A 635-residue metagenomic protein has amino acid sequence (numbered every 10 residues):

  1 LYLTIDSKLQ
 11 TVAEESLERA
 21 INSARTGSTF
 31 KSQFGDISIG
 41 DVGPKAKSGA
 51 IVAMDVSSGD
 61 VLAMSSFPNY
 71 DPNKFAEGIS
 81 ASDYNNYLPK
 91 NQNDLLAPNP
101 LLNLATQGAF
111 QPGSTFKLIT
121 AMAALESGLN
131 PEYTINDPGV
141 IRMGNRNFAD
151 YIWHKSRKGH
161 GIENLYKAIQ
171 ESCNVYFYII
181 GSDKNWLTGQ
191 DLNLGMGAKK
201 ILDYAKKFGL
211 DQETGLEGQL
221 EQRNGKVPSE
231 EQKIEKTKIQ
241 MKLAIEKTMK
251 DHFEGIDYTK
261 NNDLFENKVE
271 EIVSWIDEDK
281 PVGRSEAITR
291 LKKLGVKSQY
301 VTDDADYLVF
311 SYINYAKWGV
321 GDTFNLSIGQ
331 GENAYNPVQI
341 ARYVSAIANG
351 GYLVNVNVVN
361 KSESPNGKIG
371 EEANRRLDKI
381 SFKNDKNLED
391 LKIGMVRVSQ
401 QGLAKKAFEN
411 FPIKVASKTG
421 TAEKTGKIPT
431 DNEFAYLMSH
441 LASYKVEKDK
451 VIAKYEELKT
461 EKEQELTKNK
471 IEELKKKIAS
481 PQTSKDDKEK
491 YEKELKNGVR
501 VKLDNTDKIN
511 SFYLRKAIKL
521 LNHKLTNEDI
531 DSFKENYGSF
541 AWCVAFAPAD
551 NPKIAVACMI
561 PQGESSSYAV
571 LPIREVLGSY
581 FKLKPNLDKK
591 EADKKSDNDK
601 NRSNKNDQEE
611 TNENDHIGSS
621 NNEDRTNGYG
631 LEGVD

Functional and structural regions predicted by a protein language model:
L1-P44: Conserved, well-ordered alpha-helix/loop/beta-strand core segments that scaffold catalytic motifs
I5, P44, G49-V52, V56-S114 (+2 more regions): Beta-lactam-recognizing serine transpeptidase/beta-lactamase-like catalytic domain environment
D6, Q10, I162, I340 (+1 more regions): Short, charged, low-complexity patches
Q10-E15, R19-G27, N174-S182, L187-G189 (+1 more regions): Conserved active-site neighborhood of the chymotrypsin/trypsin-like protease fold
R19-T26, N93, Y315, R397 (+1 more regions): Conserved helix-loop functional segments at active or binding sites
K368-L377, R574-D635: Short, gly/Ser/Thr-rich active-site loops of penicillin-recognizing serine hydrolases
N551, M559-Y580: Amphipathic oligomerization regions
